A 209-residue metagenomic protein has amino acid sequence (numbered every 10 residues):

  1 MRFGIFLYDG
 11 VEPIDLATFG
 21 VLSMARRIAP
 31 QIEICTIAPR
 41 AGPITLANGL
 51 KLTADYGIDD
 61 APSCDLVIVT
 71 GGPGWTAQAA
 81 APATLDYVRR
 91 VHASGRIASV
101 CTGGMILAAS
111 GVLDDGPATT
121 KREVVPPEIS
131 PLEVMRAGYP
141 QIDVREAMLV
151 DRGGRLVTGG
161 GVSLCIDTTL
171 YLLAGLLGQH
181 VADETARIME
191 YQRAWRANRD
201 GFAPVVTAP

Functional and structural regions predicted by a protein language model:
M1-I97, G104-V112, T119, V125-G138 (+2 more regions): Extended, subdomain-level signal for the structured scaffold at the beginning of enzyme domains
I97-S99, T158: Conserved SAM-binding loop
G153-G161: A short glycine-threonine-serine/GTX helix/turn-capping micro-motif
